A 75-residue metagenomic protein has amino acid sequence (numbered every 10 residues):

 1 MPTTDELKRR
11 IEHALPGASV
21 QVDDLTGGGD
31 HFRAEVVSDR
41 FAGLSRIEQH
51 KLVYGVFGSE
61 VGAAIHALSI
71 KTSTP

Functional and structural regions predicted by a protein language model:
M1-G29: N-terminal first-folded block
K8-R10, R33, R46, K51: Basic side chains
S19-Q21, R33, A67-S69: Residues at or immediately flanking beta-strands
Q21, D39-R40: A general structural-boundary detector
G27-F32, T74: Short, charge-patterned binding micro-sites
E35-V37: Short hydrophobic/aromatic beta-strand micro-patches that form the beta-sheet surface supporting nucleotide- or nucleic
A42-P75: C-terminal structural segments of small proteins and small subunits
